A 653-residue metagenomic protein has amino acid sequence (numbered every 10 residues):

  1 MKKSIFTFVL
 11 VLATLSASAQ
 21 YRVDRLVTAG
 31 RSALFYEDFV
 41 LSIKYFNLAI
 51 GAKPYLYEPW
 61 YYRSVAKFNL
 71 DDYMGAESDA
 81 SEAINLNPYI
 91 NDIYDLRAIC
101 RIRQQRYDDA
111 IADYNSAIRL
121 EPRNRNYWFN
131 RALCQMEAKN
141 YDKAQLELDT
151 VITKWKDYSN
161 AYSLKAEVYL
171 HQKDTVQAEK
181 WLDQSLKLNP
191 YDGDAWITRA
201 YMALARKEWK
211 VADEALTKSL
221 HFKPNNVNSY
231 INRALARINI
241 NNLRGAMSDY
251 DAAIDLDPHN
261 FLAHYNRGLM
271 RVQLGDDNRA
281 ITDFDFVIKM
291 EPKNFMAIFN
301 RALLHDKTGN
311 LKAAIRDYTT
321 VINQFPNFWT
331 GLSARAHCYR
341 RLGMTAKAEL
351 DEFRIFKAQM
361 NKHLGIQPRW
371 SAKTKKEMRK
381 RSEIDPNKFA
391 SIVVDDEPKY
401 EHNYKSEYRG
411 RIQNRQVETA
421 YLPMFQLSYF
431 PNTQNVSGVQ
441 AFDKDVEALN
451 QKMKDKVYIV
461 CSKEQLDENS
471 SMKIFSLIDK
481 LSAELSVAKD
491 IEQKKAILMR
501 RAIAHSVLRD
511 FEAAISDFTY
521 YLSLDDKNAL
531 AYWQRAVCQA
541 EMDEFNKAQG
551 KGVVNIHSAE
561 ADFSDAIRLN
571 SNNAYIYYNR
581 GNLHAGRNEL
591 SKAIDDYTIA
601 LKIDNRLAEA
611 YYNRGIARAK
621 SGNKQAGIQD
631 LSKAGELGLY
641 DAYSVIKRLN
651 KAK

Functional and structural regions predicted by a protein language model:
R22-D24, Y57-E58, N91-D92, R125-N126 (+12 more regions): Helix-start (N-cap) detector for alpha-helical repeat units in TPR-like alpha-solenoids, especially tetratricopeptide
T28, Y62, L96, N130 (+11 more regions): Canonical tetratricopeptide repeat
F35-Y36, N69-L70, R103, E137-A138 (+11 more regions): Register position in tetratricopeptide repeats
A52, L86, L120, K154-W155 (+11 more regions): Structural marker of alpha-solenoid helical repeat scaffolds
D306-K307, N323-I497, N650-K653: Eukaryotic alpha-helical solenoid repeat scaffolds
